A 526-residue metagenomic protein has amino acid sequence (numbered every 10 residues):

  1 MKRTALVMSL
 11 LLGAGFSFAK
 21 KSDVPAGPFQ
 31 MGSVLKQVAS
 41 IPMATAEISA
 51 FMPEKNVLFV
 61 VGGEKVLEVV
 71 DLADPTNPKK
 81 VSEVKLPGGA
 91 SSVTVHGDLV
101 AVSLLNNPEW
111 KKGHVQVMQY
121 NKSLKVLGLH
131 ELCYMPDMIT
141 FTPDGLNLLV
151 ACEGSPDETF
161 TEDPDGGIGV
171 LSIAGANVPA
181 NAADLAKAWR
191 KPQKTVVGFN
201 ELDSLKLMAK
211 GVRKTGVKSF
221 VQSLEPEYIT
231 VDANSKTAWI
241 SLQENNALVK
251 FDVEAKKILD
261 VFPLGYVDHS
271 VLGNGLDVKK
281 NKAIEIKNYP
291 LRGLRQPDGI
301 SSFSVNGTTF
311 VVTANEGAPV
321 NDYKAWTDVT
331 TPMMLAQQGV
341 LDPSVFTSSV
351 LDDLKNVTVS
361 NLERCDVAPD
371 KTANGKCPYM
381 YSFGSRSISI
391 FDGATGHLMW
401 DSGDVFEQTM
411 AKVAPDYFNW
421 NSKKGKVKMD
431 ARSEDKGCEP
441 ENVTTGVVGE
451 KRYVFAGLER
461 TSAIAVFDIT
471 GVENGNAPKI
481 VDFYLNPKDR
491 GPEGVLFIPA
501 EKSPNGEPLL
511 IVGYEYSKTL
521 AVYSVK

Functional and structural regions predicted by a protein language model:
M1-T4: Positively charged n-region of N-terminal signal peptides that target proteins for export
L10-S17: Hydrophobic h-region of N-terminal signal peptides that target proteins for export in Gram-negative bacteria
K20-K526: Beta-sheet-rich non-transmembrane sensory/scaffold domains
